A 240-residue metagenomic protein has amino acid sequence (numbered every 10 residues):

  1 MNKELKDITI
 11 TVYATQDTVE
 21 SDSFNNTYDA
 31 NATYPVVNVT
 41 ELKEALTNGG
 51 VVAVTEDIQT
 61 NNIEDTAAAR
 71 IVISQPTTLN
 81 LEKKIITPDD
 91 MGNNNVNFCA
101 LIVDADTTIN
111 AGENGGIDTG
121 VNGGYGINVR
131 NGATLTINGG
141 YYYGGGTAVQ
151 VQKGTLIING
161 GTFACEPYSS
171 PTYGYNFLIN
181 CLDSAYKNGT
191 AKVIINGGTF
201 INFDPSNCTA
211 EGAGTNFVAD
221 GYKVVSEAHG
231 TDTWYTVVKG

Functional and structural regions predicted by a protein language model:
M1-P35: C-terminal, structured domain-capping segment
N2-E4, N48, Q152, G189: Solvent-exposed loop and beta-edge segments used for protein-protein assembly and interaction
I10, N38, L42-A45, V54 (+3 more regions): Extracellular/surface recognition and adhesion modules
N26-Y34, T119-G123, N202-N207: Short, solvent-exposed aromatic-acidic interface loops
P35-E44, Y235-G240: Right-handed parallel beta-helix/beta-solenoid
V39, G50-T77, L81-N93: N-terminal extracellular ligand-recognition/capping segment immediately after the signal peptide
A68-E82, N97-G120, G124-G145, Q150-Y168 (+2 more regions): Surface-exposed loop/turn motifs in large extracellular/passenger domains
